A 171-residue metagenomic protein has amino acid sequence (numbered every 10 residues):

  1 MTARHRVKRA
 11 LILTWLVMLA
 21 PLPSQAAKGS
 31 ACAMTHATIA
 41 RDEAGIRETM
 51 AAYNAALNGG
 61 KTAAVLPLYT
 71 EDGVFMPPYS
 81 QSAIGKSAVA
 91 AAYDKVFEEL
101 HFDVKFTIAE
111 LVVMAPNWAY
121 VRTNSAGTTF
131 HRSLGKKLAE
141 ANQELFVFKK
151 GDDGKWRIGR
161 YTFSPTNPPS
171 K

Functional and structural regions predicted by a protein language model:
T2-I12: Bacterial N-terminal signal peptides that target proteins for export
A10-P21: Bacterial N-terminal signal peptides
L22-A26: Sec/Tat signal peptide C-region and signal peptidase I cleavage site
A27-E71, S170-K171: Short, low-complexity N-terminal intrinsically disordered segments enriched in polar/charged residues
A27-S30, A141-P169: Short beta-strand edge/turn micro-motifs at domain boundaries
Y53, V65-L66, G73, G85 (+3 more regions): Hydrophobic pocket/interface hotspot
T70-H101: Short solvent-exposed beta->alpha transition segments
A91-L134: Surface-exposed, charged secondary-structure patches
